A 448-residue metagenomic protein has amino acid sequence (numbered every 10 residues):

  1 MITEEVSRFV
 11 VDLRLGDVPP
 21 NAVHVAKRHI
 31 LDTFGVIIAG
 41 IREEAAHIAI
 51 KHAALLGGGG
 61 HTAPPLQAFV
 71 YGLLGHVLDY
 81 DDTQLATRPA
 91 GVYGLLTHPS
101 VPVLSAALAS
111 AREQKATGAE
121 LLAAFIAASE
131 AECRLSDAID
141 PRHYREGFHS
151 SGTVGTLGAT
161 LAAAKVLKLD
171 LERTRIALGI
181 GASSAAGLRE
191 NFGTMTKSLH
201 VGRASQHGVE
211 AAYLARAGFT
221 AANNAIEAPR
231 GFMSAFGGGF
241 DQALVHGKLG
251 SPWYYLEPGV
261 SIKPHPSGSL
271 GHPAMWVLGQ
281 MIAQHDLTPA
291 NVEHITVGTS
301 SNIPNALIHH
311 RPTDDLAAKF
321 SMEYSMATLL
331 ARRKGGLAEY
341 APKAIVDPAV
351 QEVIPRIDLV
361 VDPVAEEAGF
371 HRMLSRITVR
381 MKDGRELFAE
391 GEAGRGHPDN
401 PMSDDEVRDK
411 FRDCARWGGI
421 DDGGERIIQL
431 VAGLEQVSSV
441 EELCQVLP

Functional and structural regions predicted by a protein language model:
M1-P258, S301, V440-P448: N-terminal core-entry segment
G16, G40, G268, D421 (+1 more regions): Residues at alpha-helix boundaries and the short loops/turns that link adjacent helices
L31-F34, L430-Q436: Amphipathic alpha-helical segments that form the core helices of the histone-fold
P102, G152-G155, P266-L270, K319: Conserved phosphate/anionic-ligand binding catalytic regions in large, soluble enzymes, centered on
A215-R216, I282, L330, E435: Hydrophobic residues in alpha-helical segments
G259-P266: A short glycine-threonine-serine/GTX helix/turn-capping micro-motif
G268-D421, E425-L430, Q445-P448: Intrinsically disordered, low-complexity Ser/Thr/Pro/Gly-rich interaction regions that scaffold/cooperate
